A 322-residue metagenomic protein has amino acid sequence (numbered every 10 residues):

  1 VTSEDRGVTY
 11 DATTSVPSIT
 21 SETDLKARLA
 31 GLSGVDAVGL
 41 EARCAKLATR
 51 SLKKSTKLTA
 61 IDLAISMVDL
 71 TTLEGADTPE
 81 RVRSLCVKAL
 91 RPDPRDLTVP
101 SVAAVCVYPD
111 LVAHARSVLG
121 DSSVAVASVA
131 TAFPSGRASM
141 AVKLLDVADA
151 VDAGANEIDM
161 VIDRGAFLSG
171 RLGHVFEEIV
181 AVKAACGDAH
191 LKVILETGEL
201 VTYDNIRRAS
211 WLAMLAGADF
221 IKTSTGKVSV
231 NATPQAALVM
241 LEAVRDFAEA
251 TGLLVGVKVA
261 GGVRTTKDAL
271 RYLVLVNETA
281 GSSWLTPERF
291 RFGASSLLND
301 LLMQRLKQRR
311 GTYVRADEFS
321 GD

Functional and structural regions predicted by a protein language model:
V1-T2, V193: Accessible peptide chain termini
T2-I65: Charged, compositionally biased N-terminal leader segments and the immediate start of the first structured element
K26-V38, L47-S55, T71-V82, C86 (+2 more regions): Metallocofactor- and cofactor-centric catalytic cores in central/energy metabolism, strongly enriched
S55-L63, A76-P100, D110-K258, R264-S295 (+1 more regions): Alpha/beta enzyme core
A64-T72: Boundary/entry segment of secreted carbohydrate-active catalytic domains
D300: N-terminal beta-loop-helix "entrance" segment that forms/cooperates in small-molecule cofactor or anionic ligand
